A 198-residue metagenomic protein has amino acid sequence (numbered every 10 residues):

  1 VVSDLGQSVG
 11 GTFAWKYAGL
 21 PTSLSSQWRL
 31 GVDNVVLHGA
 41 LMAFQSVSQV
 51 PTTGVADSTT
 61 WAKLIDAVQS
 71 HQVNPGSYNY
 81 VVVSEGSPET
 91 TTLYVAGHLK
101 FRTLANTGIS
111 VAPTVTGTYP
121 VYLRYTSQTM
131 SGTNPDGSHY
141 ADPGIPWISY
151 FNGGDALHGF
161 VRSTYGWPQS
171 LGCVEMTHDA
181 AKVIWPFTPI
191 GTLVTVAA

Functional and structural regions predicted by a protein language model:
V1-Y140: Cell-envelope/ECM-targeting effectors and their regulatory/trafficking segments
P51-T52, N74-S77, P113-T116, Y125 (+1 more regions): Exported/periplasmic cell-wall-interacting domains
